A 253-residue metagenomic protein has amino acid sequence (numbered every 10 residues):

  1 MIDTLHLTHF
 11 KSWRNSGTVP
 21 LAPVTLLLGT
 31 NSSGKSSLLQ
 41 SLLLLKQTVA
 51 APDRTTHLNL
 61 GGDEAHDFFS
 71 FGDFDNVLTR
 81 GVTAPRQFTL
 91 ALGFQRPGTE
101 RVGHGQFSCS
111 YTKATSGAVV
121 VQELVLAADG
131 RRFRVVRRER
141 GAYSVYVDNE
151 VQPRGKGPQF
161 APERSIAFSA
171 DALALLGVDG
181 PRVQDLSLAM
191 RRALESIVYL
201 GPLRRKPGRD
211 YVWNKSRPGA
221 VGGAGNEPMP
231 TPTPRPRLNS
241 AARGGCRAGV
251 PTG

Functional and structural regions predicted by a protein language model:
M1-K206: P-loop NTPase switch/coupling surface
A174-L176, R182-G253: Extended helical coiled-coil dimerization/tether regions that scaffold and oligomerize large DNA-maintenance assemblies
